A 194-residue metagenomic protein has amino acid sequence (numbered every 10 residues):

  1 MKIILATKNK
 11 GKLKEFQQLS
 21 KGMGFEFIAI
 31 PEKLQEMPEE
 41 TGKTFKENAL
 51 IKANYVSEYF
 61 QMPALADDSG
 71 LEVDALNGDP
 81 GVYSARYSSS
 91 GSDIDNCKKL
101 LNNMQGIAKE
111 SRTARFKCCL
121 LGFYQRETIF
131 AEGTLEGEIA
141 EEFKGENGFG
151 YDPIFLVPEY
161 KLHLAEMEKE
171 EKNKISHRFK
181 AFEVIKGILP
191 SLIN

Functional and structural regions predicted by a protein language model:
K2-I4, G11-N194: Anionic-ligand binding patches
